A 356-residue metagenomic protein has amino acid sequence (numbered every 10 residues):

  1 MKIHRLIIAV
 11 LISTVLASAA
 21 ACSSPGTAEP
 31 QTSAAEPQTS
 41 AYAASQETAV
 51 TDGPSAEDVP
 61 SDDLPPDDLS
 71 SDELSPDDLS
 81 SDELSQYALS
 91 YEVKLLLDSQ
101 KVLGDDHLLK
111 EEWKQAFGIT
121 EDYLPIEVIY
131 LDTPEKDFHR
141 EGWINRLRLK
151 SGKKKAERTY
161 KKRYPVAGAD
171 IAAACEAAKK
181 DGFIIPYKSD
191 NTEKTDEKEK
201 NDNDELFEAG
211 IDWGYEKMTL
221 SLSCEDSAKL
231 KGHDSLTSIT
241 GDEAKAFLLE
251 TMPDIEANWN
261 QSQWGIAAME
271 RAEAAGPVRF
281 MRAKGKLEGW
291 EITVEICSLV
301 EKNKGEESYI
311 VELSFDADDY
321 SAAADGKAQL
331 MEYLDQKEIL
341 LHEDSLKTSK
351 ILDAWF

Functional and structural regions predicted by a protein language model:
M1-I8: Bacterial N-terminal signal peptides that target proteins for export
I8-L16: Hydrophobic helical h-region of N-terminal Sec-dependent signal peptides in bacterial secretory/periplasmic proteins
A20-A21: C-terminal motif of bacterial Sec signal peptides marking the signal peptidase cleavage site
P25-S33: Bacterial Sec signal peptide processing site at the extreme N-terminus
T32-S33, T39, P54-S55, V59-S81: Long, intrinsically disordered low-complexity tandem-repeat segments
L79-F356: Phosphate-end processing signature that detects enzymes handling 5′-triphosphorylated RNA and polyphosphate
